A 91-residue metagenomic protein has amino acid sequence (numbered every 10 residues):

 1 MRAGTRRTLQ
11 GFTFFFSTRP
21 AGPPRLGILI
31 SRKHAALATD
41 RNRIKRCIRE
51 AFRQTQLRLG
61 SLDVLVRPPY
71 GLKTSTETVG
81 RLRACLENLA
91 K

Functional and structural regions predicted by a protein language model:
M1-K91: Positively charged, solvent-exposed patches that mediate nucleic-acid binding
